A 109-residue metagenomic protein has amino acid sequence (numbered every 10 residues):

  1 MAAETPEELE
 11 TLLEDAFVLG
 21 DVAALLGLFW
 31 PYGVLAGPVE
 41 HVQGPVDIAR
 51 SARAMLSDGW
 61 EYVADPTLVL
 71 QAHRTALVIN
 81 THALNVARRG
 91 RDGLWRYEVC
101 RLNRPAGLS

Functional and structural regions predicted by a protein language model:
M1-E4, S109: Short, low-complexity, intrinsically disordered N-terminal peptides in bacterial proteins
A3-E7, D15-A72: A solvent-exposed, acidic/Ser-Thr-rich amphipathic alpha-helical stretch
P31, R74-T75, D92-G93: Beta-strand-connecting loop/turn residues
A36, V78-N80, E98: Beta-strand residues in well-ordered beta-sheet regions across diverse protein folds
Y62, A76, N85: A broad, low-specificity signal marking well-ordered, structured residues that form hydrophobic/aromatic
Q71-H82: A short hydrophobic beta-strand element
A83-S109: Short beta-strand edge/turn micro-motifs at domain boundaries
